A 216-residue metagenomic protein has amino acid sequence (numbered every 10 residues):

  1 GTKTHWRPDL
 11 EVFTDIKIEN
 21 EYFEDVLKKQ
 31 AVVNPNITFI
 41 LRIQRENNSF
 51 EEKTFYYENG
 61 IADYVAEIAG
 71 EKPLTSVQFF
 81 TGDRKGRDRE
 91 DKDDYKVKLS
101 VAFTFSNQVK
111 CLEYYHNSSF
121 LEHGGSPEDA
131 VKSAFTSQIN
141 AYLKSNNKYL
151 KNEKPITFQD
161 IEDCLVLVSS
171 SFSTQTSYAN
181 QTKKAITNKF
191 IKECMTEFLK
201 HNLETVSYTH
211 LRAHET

Functional and structural regions predicted by a protein language model:
G1-R7, F13: GHKL (Bergerat-fold) ATPase N-terminal catalytic module, capturing the glycine-rich phosphate-binding loop and acidic
K3, E19-F23: Domain-wide signal for the mature, well-folded portions of proteins, strongly enriched in nucleus-encoded organellar
W6-R7, I18, L41-R42: P-loop/Walker A nucleotide phosphate-binding surfaces of NTP-dependent enzymes
L10-I16, F120-L121: Short, polar/charged loop or turn motifs at beta-strand boundaries
E21, K28-Q30, N36-K183: GHKL/Histidine-kinase-like ATPase module
Q181-T196: Short, exposed interaction patches on small structured surface elements
K192-Y208: Long, non-coiled-coil amphipathic alpha-helical linker/lever segments that couple catalytic cores to other domains
T209-T216: Conserved small/polar residues in nucleotide/adenosyl-binding loops
